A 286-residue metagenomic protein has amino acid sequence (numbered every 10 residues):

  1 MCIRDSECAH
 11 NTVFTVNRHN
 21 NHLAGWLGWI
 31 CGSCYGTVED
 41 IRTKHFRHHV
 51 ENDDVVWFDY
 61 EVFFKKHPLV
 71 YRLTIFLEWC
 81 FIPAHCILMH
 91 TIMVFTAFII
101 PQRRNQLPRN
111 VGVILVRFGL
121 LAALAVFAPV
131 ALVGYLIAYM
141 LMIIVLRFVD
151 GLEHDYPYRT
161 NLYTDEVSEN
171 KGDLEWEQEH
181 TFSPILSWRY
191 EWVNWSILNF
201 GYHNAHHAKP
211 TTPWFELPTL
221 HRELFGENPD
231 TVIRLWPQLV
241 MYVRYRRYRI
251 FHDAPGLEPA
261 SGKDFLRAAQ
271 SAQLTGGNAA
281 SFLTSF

Functional and structural regions predicted by a protein language model:
M1-C8, T37-I41, C86-I92, Y135-W176 (+1 more regions): Transmembrane alpha-helical segments that form the membrane-embedded catalytic/substrate-channel core of multi-pass
M1-I3, R18-H22, W29-I137, T211-F286: Non-catalytic, topology-defining segments of multipass membrane proteins
R4-T15, I41-D53, V149-P157, S196-T211 (+1 more regions): Acidic (Asp/Glu-rich) catalytic motifs at the cytosolic membrane interface
A9-V13, L27-G32: A broad detector of the eukaryotic-type serine/threonine protein kinase catalytic domain
A24-L27, G201-Y202: Residue-level signal for cytosolic alpha-helical hairpin/rod architecture
L27-C31, S168-Y190: Cytosolic juxtamembrane regulatory segments of multi-pass membrane proteins
L73-I82, T160-G172, S187-W195, H252: Juxtamembrane/interfacial segments around transmembrane helices
H180-H203, T212: Functional transmembrane helices that form membrane-embedded active or gating regions
